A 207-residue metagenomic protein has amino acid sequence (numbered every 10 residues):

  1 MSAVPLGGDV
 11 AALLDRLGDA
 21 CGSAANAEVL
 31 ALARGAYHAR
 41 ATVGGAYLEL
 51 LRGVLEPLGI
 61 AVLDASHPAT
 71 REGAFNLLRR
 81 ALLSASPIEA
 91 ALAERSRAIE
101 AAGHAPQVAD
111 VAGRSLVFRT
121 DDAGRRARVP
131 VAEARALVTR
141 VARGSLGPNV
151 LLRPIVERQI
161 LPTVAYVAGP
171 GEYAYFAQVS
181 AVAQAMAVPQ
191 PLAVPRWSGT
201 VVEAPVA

Functional and structural regions predicted by a protein language model:
M1-A207: N-terminal targeting/trafficking signals and adjacent low-complexity tails
